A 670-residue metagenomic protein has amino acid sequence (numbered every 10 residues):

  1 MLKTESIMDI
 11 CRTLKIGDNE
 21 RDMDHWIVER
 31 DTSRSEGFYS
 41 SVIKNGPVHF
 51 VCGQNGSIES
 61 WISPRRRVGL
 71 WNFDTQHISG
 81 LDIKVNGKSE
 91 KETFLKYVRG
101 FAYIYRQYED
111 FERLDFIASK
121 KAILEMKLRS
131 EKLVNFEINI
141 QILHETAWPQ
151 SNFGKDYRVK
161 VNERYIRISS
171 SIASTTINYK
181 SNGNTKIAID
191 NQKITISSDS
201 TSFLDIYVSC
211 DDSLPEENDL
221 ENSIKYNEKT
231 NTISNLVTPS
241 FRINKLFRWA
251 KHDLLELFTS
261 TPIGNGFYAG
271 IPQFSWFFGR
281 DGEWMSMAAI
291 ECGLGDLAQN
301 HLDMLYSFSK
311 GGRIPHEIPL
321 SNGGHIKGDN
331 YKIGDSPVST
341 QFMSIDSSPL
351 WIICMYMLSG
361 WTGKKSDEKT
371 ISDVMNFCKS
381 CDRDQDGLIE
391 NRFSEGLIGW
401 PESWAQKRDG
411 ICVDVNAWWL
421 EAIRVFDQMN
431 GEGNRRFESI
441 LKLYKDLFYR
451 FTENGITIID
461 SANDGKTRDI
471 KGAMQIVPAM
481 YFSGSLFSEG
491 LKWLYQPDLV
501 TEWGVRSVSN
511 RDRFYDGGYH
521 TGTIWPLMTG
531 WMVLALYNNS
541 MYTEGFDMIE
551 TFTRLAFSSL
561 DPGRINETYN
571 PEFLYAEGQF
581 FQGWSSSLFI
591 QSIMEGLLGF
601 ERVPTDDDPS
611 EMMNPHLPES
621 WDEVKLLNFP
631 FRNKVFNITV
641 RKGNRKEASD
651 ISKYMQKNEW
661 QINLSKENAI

Functional and structural regions predicted by a protein language model:
M1-K245, E291-A298, N538-E544, L555 (+2 more regions): Terminal accessory carbohydrate-recognition/targeting modules of carbohydrate-active enzymes
E36, G46, G56, G69 (+5 more regions): Positions in alpha-helical segments
N218-K225, R242-A250, G293-F308, T362-C381 (+5 more regions): Extended, well-ordered alpha-helical scaffold segments
L220, S275-I389, V413-N416, L420 (+4 more regions): Aromatic-rich carbohydrate-recognition surfaces in CAZymes
V237-F277, N300-F342, S380-I411, K442-W525 (+5 more regions): Extended glycan-interaction surfaces of carbohydrate-active proteins
D409-N416, R424-M429: Structured, solvent-exposed acidic/aromatic patches
